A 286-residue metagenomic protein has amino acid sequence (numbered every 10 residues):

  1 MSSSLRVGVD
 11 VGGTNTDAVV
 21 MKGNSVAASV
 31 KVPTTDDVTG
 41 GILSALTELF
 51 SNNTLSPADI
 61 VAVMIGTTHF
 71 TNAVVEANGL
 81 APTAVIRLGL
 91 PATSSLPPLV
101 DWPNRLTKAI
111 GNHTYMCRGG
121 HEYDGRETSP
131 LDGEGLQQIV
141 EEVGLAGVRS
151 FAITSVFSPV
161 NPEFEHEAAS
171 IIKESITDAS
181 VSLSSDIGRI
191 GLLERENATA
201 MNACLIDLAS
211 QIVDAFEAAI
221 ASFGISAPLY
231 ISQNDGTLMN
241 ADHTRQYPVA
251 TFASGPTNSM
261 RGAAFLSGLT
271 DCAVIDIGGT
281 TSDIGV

Functional and structural regions predicted by a protein language model:
M1-V286: N-terminally biased helix-coil "hinge/interface" segments that flank
